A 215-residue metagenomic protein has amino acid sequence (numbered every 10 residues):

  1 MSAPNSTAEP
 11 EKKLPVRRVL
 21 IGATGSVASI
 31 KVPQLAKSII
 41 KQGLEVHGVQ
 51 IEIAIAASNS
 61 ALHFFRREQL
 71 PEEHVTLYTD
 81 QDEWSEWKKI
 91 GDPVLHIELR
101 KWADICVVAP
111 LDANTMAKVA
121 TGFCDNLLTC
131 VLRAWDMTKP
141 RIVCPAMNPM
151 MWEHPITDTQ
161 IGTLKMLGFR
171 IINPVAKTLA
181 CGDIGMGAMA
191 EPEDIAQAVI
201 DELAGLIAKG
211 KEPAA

Functional and structural regions predicted by a protein language model:
M1-V143, P149-A215: A cross-family phosphate/adenosyl-ligand binding-site feature
